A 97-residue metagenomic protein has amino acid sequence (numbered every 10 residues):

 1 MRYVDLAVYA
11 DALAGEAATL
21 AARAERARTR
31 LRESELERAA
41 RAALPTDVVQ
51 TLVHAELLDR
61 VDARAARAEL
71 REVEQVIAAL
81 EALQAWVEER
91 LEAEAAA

Functional and structural regions predicted by a protein language model:
M1-L36, R67-E69: Short, charge/polar-rich alpha-helical segments
R2, T46-D47, T51, Q75 (+1 more regions): Residue-level marker of intrinsically disordered, low-complexity segments enriched for small/polar residues
A7, D11, A55, R60-A78: Short, charged, amphipathic alpha-helical segments
A10, E16, A43, R60-A65 (+1 more regions): Residue-level detector of solvent-exposed, low-hydrophobicity positions
A21-R60: Extended alpha-helical coiled-coil "stalk/arm" regions that act as elongated linkers or oligomerization scaffolds
A66-A97: Long amphipathic alpha-helical coiled-coil segments
